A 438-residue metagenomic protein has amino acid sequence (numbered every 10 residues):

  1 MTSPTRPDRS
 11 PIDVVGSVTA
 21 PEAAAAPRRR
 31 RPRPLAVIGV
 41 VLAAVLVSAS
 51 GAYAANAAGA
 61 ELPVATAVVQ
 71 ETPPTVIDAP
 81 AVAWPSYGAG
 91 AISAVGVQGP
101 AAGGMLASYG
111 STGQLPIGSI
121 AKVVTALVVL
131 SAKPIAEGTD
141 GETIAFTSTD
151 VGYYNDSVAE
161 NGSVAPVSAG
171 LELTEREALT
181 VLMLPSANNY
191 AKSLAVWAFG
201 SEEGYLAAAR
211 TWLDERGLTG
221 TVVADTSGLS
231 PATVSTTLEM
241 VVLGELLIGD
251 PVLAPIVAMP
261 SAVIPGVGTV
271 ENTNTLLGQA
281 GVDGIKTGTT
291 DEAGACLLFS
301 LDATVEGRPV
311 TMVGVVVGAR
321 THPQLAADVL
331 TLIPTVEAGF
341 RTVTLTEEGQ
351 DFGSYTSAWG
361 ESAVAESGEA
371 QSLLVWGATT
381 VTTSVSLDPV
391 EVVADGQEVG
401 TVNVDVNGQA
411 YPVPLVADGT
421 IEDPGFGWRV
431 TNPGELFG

Functional and structural regions predicted by a protein language model:
M1-A36: Terminal targeting segments of Actinobacterial cell-envelope proteins
P4, N56-L238, E245-P251: Active-site-adjacent loops and short helices of periplasmic peptidoglycan-processing enzymes
T5-D8, A54-L62, I77-D78, G339-G438: Conserved SxxK-family serine transpeptidase/carboxypeptidase catalytic domain of penicillin-binding proteins
I38-Y53: Hydrophobic membrane-insertion alpha-helices, especially the h-region of bacterial N-terminal signal peptides
P80-V82, G170, T287-D291, E391-V393: Short Gly/Pro-enriched turn/cap motifs at secondary-structure boundaries
V95-V97, S131-K133, T147-V151, W197-F199 (+9 more regions): Solvent-exposed coil/turn segments that connect beta secondary-structure elements in extracytoplasmic/periplasmic
V252-G266, T344-S357: Acidic/histidine-enriched alpha-helical segments
A254-F340: A penicillin-recognizing enzyme superfamily signal
